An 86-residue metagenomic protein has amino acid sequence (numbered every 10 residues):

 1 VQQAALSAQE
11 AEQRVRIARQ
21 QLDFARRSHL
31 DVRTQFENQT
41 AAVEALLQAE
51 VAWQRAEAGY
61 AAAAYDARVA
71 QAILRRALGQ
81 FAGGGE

Functional and structural regions predicted by a protein language model:
V1-G59, D66-A77, F81: Amphipathic alpha-helical coiled-coil segments
G84-E86: Small/polar, glycine/serine/threonine/aspartate-rich low-complexity segments that form flexible
